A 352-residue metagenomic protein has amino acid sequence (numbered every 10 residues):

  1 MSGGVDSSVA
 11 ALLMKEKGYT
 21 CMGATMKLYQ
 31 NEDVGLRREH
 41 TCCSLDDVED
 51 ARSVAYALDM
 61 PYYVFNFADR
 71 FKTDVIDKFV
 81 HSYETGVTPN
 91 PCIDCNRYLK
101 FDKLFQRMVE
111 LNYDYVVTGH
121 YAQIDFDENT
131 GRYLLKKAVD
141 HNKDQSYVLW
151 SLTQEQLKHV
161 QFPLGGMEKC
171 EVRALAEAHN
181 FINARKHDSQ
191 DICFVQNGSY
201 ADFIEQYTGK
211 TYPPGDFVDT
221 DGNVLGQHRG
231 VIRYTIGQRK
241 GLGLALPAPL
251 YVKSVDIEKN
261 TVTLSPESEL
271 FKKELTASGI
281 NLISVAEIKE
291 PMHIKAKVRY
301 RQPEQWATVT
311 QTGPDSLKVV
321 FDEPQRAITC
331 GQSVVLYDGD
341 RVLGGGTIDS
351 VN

Functional and structural regions predicted by a protein language model:
M1-W150, Q161, E171: ATP-dependent adenylation/nucleotidyltransferase module used to activate substrates
V117-N352: AMP-forming adenylation/ATP pyrophosphatase catalytic core
